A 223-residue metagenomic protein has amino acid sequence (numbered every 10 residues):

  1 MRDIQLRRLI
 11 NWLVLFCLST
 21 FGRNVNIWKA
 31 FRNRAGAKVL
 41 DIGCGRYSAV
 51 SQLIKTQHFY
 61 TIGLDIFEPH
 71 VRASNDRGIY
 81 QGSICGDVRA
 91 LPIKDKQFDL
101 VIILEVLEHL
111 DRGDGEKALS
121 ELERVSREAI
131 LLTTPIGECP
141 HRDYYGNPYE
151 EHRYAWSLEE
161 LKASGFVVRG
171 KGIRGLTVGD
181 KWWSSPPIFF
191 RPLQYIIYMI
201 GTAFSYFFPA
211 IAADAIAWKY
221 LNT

Functional and structural regions predicted by a protein language model:
D3, R7, W12-T20, S48 (+4 more regions): S-adenosyl-L-methionine-dependent methyltransferase catalytic module, highlighting the catalytic core
S19-A30: A short, well-structured juxtamembrane/interface segment
W28, R34-C139, A217-Y220: Conserved SAM-binding loop
